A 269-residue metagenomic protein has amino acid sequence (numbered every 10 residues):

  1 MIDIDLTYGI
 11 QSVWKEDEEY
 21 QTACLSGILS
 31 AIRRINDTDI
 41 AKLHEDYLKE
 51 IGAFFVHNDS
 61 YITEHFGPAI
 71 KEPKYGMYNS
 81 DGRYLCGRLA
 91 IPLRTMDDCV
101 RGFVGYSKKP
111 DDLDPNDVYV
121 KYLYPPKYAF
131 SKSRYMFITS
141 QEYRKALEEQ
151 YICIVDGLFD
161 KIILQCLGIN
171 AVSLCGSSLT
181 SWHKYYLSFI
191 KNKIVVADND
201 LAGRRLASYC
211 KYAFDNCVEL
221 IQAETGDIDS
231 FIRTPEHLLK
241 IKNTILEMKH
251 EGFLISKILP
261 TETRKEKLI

Functional and structural regions predicted by a protein language model:
M1-A90, R94-D97, Y143-L147, L246-I269: TOPRIM metal-binding catalytic domain and adjacent DNA-binding surface shared by DnaG-type primases
Q21-C24, D59-K191, L206-A207: Phosphate-handling DNA/RNA-contact segment within nucleic-acid enzymes
C175-T180, D198-L201, Q222-T225: Short, acidic/turn-prone active-site loops that include or flank metal/cofactor- and phosphate-binding residues
Y186-I190, D229-K242: Short, surface-exposed amphipathic charged segments that create phosphate/polyanion-binding patches used for binding
N192-D200, R204: A structural-propensity feature for long, helix-poor, extended segments
G203-R205, D229-S230: Switch/connector loops and helix/strand junctions flanking conserved nucleotide-binding motifs in nucleotide-processing
R205-F214: Short, aromatic/basic amphipathic alpha-helical patches
